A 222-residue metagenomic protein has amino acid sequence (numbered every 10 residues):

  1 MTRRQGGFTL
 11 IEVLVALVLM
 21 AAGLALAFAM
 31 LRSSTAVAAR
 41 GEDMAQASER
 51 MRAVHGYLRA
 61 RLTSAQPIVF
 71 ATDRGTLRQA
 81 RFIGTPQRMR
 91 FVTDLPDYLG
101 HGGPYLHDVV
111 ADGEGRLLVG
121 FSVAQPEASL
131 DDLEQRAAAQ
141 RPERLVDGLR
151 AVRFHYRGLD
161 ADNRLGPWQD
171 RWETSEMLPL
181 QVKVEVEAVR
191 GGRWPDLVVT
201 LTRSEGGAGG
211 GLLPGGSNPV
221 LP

Functional and structural regions predicted by a protein language model:
T2-S34: N-terminal single-pass transmembrane signal-anchor helix
M30, T35-A128: Extracytoplasmic beta-strand-rich oligomerization domains located immediately C-terminal to a leader/signal peptide
I83-T85, E176-L178, G191: Solvent-exposed loop and beta-edge segments used for protein-protein assembly and interaction
D97-L180, G207-G209, P219-P222: Intrinsically disordered, low-complexity regions enriched in Pro/Ser/Thr/Gly and acidic residues
G102, G192-W194: A cross-taxa feature marking solvent-exposed loop/turn segments within ectodomains of secreted and single-pass membrane
E187-V189: Beta-strand-rich extracellular modules
W194, V198-P222: Extracytoplasmic/luminal low-complexity segments enriched in Pro/Gly and acidic/polar residues that act as flexible
